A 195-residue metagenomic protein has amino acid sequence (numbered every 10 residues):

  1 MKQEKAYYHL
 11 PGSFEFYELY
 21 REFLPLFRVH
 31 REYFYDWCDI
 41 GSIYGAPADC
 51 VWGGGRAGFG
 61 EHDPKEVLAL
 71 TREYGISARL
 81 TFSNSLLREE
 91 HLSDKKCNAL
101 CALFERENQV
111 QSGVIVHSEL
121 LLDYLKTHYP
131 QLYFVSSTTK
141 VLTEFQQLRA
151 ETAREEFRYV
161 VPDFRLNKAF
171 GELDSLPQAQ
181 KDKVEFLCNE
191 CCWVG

Functional and structural regions predicted by a protein language model:
M1-E151, E156-G195: Active-site pocket-lining/capping segments in soluble small-molecule metabolic enzymes
